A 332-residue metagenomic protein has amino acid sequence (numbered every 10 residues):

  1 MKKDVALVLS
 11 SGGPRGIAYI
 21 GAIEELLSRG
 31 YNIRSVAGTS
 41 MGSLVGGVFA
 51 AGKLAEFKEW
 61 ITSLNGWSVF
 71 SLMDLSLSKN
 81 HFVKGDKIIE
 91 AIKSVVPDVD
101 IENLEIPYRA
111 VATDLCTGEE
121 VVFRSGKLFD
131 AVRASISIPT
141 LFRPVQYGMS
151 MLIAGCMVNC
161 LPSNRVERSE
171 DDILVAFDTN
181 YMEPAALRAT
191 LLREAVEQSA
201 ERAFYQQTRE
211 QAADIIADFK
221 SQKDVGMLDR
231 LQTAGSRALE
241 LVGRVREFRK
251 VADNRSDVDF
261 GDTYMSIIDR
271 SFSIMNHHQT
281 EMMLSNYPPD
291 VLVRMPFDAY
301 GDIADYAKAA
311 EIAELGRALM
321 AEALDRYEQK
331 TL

Functional and structural regions predicted by a protein language model:
M1-T39, G47-L332: Patatin-like phospholipase
